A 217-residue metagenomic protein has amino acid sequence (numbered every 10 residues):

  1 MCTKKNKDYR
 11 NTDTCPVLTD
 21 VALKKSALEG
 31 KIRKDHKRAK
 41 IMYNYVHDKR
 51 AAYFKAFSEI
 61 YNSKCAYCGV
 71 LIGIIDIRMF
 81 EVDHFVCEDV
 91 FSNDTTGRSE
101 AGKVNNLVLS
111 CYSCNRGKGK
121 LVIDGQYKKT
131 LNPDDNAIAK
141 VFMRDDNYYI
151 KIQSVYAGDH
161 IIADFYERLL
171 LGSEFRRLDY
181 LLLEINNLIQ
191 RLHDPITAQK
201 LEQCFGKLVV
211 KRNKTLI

Functional and structural regions predicted by a protein language model:
M1-T14: Extended, low-complexity, charged intrinsically disordered regions
C2, V17-Y67, F91-A101: Short, charged surface segments at domain edges that flank catalytic/cofactor-binding sites
Y61, L71-F80, N115-G117, N187-Q190 (+1 more regions): Hydrophobic N-terminal alpha-helices or hydrophobic patches in metabolic proteins across all domains of life
S63, R78, D83, N147-Y148: Beta-strand-connecting loop/turn residues
C65-C68, C111-C114: Short cysteine-rich clusters marking metal-coordination/redox-active sites
V70-L109, K118-G125, K129-N136: Histidine-centered nuclease catalytic patch
Y127-L182: Helix-loop elements that line ligand-binding/catalytic pockets
G158-I217: C-terminal, charged low-complexity interaction regions
